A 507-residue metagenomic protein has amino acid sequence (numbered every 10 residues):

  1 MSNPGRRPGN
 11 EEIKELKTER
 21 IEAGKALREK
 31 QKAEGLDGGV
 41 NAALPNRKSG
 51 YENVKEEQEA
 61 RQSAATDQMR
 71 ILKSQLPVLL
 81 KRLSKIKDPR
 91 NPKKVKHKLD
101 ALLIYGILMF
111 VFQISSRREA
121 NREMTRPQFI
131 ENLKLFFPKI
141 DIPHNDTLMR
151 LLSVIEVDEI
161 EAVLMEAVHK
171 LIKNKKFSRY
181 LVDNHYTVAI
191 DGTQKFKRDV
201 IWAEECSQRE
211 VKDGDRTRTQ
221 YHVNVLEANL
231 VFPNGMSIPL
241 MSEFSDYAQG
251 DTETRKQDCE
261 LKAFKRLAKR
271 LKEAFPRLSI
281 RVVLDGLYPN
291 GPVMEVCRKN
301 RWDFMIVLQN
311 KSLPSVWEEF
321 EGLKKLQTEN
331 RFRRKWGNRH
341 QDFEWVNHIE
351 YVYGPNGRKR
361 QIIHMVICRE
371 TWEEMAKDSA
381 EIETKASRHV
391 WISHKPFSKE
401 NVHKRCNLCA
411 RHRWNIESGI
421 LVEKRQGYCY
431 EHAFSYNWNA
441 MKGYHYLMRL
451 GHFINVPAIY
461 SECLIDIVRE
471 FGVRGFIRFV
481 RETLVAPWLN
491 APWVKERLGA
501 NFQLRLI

Functional and structural regions predicted by a protein language model:
S2, D67, K85-I86, T125-Q128 (+2 more regions): A short, flexible helix-boundary coil/loop motif
S2-R82, A491, K495-E496: Charged, often Cys/His-bearing segments associated with DNA-binding zinc-finger transcription factors
N3-P4, Q309-R413: An anionic, glycine-rich sequence signature occurring as long contiguous blocks
K73-I104, M149: Basic, short loop/linker segments at the boundary and entry of helix-turn-helix/winged-helix-like folds
Y105, A120, H144, L148 (+8 more regions): Short, conserved catalytic/metal-binding motifs centered on acidic residues
M149-N234, M241: Active-site-proximal, Lys/Arg-enriched surface segment that forms a nucleic-acid-binding/basic interface patch
K212-S279: Electropositive, glycine- and tryptophan-enriched low-complexity nucleic-acid-binding patches
E400-S435: Short amphipathic alpha-helical "interface-anchor" segments enriched in bulky aromatics
